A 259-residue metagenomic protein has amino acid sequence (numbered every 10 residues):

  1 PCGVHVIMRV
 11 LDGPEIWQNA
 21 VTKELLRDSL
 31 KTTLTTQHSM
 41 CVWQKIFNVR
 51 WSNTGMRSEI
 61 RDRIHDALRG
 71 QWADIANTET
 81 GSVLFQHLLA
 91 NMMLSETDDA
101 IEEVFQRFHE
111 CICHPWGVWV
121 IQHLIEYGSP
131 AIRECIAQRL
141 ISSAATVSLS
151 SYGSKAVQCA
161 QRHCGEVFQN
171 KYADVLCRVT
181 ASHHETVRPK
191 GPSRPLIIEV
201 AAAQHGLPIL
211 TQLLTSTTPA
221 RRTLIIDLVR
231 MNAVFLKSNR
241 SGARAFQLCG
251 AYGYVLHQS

Functional and structural regions predicted by a protein language model:
P1-S259: Eukaryotic gene-expression regulator signature that favors modular helical reader/repeat domains and their
